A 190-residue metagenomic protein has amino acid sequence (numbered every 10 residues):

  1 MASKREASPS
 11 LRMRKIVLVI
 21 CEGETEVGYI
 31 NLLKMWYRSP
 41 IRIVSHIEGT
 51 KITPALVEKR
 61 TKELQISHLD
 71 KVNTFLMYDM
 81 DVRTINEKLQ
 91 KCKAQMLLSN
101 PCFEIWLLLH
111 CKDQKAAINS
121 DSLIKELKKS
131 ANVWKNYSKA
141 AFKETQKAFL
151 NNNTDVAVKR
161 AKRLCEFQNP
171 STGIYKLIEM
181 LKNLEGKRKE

Functional and structural regions predicted by a protein language model:
A2-I16, V27, N31-E48, T61-F75 (+1 more regions): C-terminal accessory helical subdomains adjacent to catalytic cores in phosphodiester- and nucleotide-handling enzymes
V19: Conserved SAM-binding loop
E22-G23: Helix N-cap/beta->alpha junction signal
I52-R60: Structural motif
